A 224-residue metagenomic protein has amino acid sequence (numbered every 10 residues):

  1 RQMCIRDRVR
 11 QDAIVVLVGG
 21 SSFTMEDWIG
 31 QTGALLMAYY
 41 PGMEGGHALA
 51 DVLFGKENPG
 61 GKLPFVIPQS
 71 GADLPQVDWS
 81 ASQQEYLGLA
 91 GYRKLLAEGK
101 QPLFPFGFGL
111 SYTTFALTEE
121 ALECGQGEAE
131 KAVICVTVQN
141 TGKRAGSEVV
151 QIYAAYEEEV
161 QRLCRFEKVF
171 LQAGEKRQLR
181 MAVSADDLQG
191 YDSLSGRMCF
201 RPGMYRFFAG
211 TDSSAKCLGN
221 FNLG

Functional and structural regions predicted by a protein language model:
R1-I5: Short, small-residue-biased leader/transition segments that mark boundaries at the very start of proteins
R8-A13, T32-G33: A short helix->loop->beta-strand "cap" motif at the edges of active sites that frequently abuts
V18, S22-S147, P202, F207-G210: Secreted, periplasmic, or luminal enzymes acting at the cell surface/secretory milieu
K131-C135, K176-R180, K216-L218: Intrinsic-disorder/low-complexity, polar/charged segments enriched in Ser/Thr/Lys/Arg/Asp/Glu/Gln
T141-E159, L163: Short acidic, flexible loop segments centered on an aromatic residue
E159-S193: Intrinsically disordered, low-complexity Pro/Gly/Ser/Thr-rich segments with frequent PxxP/GP/PP motifs and embedded
A185-G224: Terminal connector regions
